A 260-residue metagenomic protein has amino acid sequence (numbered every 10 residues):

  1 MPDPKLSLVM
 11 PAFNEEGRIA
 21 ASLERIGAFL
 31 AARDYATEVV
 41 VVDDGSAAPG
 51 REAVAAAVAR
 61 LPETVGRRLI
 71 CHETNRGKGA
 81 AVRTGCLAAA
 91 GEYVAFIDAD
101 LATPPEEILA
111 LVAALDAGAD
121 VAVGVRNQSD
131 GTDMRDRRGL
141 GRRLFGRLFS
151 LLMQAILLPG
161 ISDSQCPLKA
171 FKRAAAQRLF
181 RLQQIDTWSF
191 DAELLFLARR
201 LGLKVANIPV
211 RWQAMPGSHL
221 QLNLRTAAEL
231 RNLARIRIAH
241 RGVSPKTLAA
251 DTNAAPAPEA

Functional and structural regions predicted by a protein language model:
M1-A28, Y35: N-proximal low-complexity "stem/linker" segments adjacent to membrane-targeting elements
M1-K5, L158, L182-A260: Hydrophobic helical membrane-anchoring modules
E15-R18, S46, K78, P104: Donor nucleotide-sugar binding loop of glycosyltransferases
L30-Y35, A59-G66: Short helix-capping segments at alpha-helix termini
Y35-G45, R68-H72: Short beta-strand/loop segment that forms part of the nucleotide-sugar
D43-V54, L101: A conserved acidic beta->alpha catalytic loop
H72-A88, Y93, P105-W188, M215-L224: Acceptor/aglycone-binding surface of glycosyltransferases and processive sugar-polymer synthases
